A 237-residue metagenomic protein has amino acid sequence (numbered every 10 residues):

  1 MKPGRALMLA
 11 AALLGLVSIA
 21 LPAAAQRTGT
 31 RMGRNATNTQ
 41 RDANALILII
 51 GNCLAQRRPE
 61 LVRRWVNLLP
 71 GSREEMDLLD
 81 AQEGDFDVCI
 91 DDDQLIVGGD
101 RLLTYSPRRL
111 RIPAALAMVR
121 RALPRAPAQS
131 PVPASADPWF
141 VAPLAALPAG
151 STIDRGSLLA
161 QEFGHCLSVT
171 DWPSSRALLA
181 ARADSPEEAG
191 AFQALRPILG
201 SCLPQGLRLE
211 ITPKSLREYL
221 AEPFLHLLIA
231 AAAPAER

Functional and structural regions predicted by a protein language model:
M1-A10: Bacterial N-terminal signal peptides that target proteins for export
A10-S18: Bacterial N-terminal signal peptides
I19-A25: Sec/Tat signal peptide C-region and signal peptidase I cleavage site
Q26-A122: N-terminal Sec/ER secretory leader and immediately downstream segment of secreted/extracellular precursors
G51-L54, F163-S168, L220, F224: Short, structured motif recognition centered on aromatic/hydrophobic residues
Q56, E60-N67, G71, S151-D154 (+5 more regions): Surface-exposed, polar/charged faces of alpha-helical domains in mature secreted/periplasmic/lumenal proteins
L110-R182: Extended amphipathic alpha-helical interaction segments
A189-R237: A cross-kingdom marker for long, charged
